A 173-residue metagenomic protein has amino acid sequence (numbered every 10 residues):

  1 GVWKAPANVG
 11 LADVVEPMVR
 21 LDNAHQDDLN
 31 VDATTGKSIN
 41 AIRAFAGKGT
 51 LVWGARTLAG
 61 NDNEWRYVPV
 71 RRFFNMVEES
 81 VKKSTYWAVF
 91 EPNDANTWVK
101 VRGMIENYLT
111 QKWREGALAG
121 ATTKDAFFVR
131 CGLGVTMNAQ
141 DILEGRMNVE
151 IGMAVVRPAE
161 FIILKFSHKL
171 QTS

Functional and structural regions predicted by a protein language model:
G1-S173: Structured, hydrophobic secondary-structure cores that serve as assembly/anchoring elements
